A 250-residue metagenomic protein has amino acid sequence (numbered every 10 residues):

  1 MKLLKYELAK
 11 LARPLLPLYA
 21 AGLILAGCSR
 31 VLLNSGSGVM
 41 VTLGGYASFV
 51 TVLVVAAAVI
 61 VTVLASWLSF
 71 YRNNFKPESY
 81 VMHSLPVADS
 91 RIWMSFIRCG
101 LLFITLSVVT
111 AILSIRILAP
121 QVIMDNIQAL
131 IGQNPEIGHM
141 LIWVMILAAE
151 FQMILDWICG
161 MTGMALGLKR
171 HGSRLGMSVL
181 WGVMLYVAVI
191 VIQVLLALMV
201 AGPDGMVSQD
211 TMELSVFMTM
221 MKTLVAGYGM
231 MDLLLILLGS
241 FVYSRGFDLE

Functional and structural regions predicted by a protein language model:
M1-S79, D89-E250: Hydrophobic alpha-helical transmembrane segments of membrane proteins
S84-A88: Short helix-to-coil transition segments within interhelical loops that connect adjacent transmembrane helices
